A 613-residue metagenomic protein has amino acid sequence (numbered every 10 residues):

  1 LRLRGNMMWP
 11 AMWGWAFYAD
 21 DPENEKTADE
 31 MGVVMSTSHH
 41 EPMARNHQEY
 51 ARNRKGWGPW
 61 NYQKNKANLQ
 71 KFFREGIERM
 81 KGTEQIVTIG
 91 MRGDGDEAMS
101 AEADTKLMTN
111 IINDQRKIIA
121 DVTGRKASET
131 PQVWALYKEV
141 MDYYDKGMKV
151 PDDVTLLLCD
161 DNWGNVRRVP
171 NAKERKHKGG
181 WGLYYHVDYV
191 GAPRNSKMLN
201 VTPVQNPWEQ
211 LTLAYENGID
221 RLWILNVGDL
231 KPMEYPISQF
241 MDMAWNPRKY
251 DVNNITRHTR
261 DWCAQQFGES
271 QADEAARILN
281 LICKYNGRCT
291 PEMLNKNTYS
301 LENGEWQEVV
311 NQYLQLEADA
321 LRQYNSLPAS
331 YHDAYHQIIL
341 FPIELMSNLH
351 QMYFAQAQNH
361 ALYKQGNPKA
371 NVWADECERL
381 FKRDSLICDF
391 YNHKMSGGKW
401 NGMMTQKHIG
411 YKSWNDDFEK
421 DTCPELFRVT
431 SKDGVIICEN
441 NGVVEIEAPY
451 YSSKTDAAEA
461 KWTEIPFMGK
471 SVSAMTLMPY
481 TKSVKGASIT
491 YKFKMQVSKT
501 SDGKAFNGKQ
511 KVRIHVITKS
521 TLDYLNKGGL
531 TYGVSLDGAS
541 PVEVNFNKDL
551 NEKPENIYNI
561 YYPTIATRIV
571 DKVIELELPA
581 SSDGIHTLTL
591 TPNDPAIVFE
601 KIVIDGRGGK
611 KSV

Functional and structural regions predicted by a protein language model:
L1, D29, Y215-E216: Non-catalytic positions within long, well-ordered alpha-helices that form the structural scaffold/packing of enzyme
G5-A11, R54-P59, R92-E102, D188-N200 (+3 more regions): Glycine- and acidic
N6-M8, E25-T27, G32-H39, E84-T88 (+10 more regions): Beta-sheet entry/capping signal
N6-W9, W15-F17, E23, H39 (+2 more regions): Structured mid-domain segments that build the active-site/substrate or prosthetic-cofactor binding neighborhood
A11, V34-E75, R79-M91, A98 (+10 more regions): Hydrophobic targeting/anchoring helices
W13, A19-P22, T27-E30, W57-K178 (+2 more regions): Gly/Pro-rich turn-and-neighbor structural signature
R257-H408, A487-I489: C-terminal non-catalytic alpha-helical accessory regions
E419-V613: Extracytoplasmic
